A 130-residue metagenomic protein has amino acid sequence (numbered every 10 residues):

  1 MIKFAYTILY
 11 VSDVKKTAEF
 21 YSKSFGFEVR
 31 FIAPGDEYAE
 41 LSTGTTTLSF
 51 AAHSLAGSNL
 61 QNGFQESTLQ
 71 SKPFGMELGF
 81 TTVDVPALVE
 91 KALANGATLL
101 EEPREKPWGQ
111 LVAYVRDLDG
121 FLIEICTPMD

Functional and structural regions predicted by a protein language model:
M1-Y6, E28-T81, A87-R116, T127-D130: Vicinal oxygen chelate
V11-V14, P107: Conserved beta-strand-loop-alpha-helix junction that forms the acyl-donor binding cleft
D13-V14, V83-V85: Helix N-cap motif at beta-to-alpha junctions
T17-S22, A92, G120: Conserved active-site tyrosine of GNAT-family acetyltransferases
I123-E124: Short, conserved beta-strand/loop elements in beta-sheet-dominated catalytic cores that frequently flank divalent-metal
